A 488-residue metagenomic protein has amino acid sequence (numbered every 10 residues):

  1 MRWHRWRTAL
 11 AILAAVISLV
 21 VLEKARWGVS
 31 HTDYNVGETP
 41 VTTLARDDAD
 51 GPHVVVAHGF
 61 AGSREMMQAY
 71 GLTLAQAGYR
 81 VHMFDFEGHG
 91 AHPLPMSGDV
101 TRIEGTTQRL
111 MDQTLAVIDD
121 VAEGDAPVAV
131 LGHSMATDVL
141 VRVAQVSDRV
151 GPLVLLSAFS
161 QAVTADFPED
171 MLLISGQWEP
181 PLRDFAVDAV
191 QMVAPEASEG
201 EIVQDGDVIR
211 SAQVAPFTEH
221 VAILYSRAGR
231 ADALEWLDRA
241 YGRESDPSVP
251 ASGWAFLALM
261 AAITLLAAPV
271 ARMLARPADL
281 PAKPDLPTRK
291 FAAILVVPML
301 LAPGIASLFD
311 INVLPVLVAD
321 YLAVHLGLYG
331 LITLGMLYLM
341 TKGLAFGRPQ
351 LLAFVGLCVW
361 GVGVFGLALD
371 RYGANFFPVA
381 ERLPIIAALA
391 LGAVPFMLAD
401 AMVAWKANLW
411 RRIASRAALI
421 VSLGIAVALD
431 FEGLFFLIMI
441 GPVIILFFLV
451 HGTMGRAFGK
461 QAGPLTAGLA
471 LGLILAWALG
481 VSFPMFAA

Functional and structural regions predicted by a protein language model:
M1-R7, W254-F256, D285-I294, G347-L352: N-terminal export and membrane-targeting signals
R2-V36, P40: An N-terminal hydrophobic leader/cap segment in hydrolases
L19-K24, A268-R272, A302-S307: Alpha-helical transmembrane segments of multi-pass membrane proteins
A25-R26, L274-A278, G455-G463: Membrane-interface capping segments at transmembrane-helix boundaries
R26-S248: Soluble extramembrane regions of membrane proteins in the secretory/endomembrane system
S245-A258: Juxtamembrane/start-of-transmembrane alpha-helix segments at the extracytoplasmic/lumenal side of membrane anchors
A261-L300: Juxtamembrane interface at the cytosolic side of transmembrane helices
I294-A488: Alpha-helical transmembrane segments of integral membrane proteins
